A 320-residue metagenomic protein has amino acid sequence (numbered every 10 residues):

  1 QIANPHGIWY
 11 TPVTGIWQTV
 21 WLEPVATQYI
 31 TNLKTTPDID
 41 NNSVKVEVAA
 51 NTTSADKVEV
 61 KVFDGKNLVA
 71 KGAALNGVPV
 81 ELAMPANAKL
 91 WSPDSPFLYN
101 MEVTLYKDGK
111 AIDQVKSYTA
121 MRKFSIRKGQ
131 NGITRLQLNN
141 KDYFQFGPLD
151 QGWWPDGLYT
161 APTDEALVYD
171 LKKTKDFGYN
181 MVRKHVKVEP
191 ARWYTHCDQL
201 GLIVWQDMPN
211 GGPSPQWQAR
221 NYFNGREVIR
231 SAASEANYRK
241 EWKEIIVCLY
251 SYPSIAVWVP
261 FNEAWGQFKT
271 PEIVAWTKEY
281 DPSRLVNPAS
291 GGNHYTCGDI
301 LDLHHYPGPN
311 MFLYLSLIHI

Functional and structural regions predicted by a protein language model:
Q1-A191, H196, L200-G201, A256-V257 (+1 more regions): Secreted/periplasmic carbohydrate-active enzymes, especially glycoside hydrolases
N140, I318-H319: Short, low-complexity export/processing leader segments characterized by acidic and small residues
L171, M181-I318: Substrate-binding/catalytic cleft of secreted carbohydrate-active enzymes, primarily glycoside hydrolases
